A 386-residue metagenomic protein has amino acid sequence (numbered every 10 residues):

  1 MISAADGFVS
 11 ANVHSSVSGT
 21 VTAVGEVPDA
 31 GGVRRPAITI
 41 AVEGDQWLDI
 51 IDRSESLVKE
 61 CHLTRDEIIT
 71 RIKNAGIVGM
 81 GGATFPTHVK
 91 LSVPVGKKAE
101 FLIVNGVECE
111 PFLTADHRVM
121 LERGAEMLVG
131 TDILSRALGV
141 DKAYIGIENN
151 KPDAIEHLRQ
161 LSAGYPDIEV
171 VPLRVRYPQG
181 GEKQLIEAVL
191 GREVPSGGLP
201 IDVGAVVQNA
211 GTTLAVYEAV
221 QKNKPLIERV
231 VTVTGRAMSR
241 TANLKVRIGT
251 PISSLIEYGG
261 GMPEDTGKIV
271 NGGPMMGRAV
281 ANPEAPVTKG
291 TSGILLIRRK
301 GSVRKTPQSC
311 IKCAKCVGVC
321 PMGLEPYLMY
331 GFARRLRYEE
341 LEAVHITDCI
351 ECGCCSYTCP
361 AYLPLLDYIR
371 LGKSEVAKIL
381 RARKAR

Functional and structural regions predicted by a protein language model:
M1-F8, G25, P36-A41: Short hydrophobic beta/alpha edge segments that flank linear recognition/processing sites
M1-S3, T22-A23, S253, V270 (+2 more regions): Hydrophobic beta-strand signal
F8, H14-A23: Generic structural motif
A23-D29, M262: Short, conserved beta-turn/loop elements at beta-strand boundaries and strand-helix junctions
G32, I38-V104: Hydrophobic alpha-helical hairpins/lids featuring a short glycine-rich hinge
I72-T84, V95-M127, V189, A219-S309 (+1 more regions): Conserved mixed alpha/beta catalytic, RNA-binding, or beta-rich assembly cores of soluble enzyme, regulatory
V140-I252, Y258-P263, G273: Hydrophobic alpha-helical positions that pack around
T291-P307, V317, P321-R386: Ferredoxin-type iron-sulfur electron-transfer modules in oxidoreductases and energy-metabolism complexes
